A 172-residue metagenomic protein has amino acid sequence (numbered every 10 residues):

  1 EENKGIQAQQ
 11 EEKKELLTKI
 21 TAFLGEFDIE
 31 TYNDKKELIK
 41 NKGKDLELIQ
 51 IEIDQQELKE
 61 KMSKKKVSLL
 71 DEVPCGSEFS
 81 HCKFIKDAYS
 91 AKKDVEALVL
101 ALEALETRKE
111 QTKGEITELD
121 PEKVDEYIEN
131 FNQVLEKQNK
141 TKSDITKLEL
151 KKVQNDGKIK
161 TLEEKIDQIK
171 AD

Functional and structural regions predicted by a protein language model:
E1-D172: Extended, charged heptad-repeat coiled-coil rod domains that mediate dimerization and scaffolding in large chromosome
